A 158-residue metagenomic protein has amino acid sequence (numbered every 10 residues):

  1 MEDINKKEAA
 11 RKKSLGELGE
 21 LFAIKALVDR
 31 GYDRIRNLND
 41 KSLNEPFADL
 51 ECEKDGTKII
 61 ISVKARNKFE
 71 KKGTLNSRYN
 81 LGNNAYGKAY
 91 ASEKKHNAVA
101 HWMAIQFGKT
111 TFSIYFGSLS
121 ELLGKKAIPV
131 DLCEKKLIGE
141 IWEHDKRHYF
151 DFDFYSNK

Functional and structural regions predicted by a protein language model:
M1-N39: Acidic-basic catalytic patches of nuclease active cores, encompassing PD-(D/E)XK and other metal-cofactor nuclease
K6-R11, R30, N37, T57 (+1 more regions): Catalytic cores of nucleic-acid endonucleases
E20, D49, S62: Acidic active-site catalytic centers that drive phospho-/nucleotidyl reactions and related ester hydrolyses
E20, L43-P46, A85: Amphipathic coiled-coil/heptad-repeat helices and related helical stalk/stem segments that mediate oligomerization
S42-N44, N67-K68: Short, catalytically relevant binding-site loops at active-site mouths
N44-E53, K58: Short acidic loop-to-beta-strand element that houses the catalytic metal-binding Asp/Glu of nuclease active sites
I105-K158: Non-catalytic C-terminal interaction segments of nucleic acid-processing enzymes
